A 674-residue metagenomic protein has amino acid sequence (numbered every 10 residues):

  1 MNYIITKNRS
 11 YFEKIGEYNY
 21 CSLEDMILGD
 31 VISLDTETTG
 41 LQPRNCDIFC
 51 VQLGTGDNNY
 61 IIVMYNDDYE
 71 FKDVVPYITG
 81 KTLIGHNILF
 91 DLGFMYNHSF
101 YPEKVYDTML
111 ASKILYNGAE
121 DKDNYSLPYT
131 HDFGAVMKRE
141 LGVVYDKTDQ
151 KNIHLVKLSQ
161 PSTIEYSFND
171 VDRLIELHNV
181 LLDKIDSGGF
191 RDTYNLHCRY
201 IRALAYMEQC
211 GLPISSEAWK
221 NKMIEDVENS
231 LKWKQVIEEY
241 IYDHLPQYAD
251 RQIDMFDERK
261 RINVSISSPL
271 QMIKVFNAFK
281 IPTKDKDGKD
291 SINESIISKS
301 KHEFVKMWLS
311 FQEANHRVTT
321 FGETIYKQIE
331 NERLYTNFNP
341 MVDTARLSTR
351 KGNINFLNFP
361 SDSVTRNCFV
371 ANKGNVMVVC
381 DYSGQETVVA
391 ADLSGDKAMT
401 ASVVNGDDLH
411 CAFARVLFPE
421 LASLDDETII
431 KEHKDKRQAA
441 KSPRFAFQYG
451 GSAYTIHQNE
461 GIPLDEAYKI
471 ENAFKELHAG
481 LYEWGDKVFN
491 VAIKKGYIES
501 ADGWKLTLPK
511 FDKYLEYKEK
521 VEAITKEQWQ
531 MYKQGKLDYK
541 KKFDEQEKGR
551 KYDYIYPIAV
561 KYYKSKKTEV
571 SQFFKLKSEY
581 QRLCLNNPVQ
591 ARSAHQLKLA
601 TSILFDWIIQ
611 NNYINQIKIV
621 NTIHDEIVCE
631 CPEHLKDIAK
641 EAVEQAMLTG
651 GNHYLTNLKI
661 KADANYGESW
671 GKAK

Functional and structural regions predicted by a protein language model:
M1-E24, L28-G29, S33-T38, Q42-N45 (+15 more regions): Conserved "right-hand" nucleotidyltransferase catalytic core of DNA-directed polymerases
N2-F12, Q42-D186, L196, C411-E427: Active-site-proximal helix-loop-helix substrate-binding element of RNase H-like nuclease domains
T82-N87, S265, D381, V628-E630: Short glycine-rich phosphate-binding loop at a beta-alpha junction
L110-E120, I266-S267, K274, G496 (+1 more regions): Short, conserved secondary-structure transition motifs
A205, Q209, P282, N339-P340 (+4 more regions): Conserved catalytic core of nucleic-acid polymerases
I296, F321-I329, N339-V342, P360 (+4 more regions): Short, contiguous acidic/charged loop-to-helix segments that flank catalytic cores in large enzymes
A345, D381, A414, I456 (+5 more regions): Hydrophobic, well-ordered secondary-structure elements that form the walls of internal hydrophobic environments
W607, N611-D663: C-terminal structured "cap/appendage" subdomains that terminate the fold
